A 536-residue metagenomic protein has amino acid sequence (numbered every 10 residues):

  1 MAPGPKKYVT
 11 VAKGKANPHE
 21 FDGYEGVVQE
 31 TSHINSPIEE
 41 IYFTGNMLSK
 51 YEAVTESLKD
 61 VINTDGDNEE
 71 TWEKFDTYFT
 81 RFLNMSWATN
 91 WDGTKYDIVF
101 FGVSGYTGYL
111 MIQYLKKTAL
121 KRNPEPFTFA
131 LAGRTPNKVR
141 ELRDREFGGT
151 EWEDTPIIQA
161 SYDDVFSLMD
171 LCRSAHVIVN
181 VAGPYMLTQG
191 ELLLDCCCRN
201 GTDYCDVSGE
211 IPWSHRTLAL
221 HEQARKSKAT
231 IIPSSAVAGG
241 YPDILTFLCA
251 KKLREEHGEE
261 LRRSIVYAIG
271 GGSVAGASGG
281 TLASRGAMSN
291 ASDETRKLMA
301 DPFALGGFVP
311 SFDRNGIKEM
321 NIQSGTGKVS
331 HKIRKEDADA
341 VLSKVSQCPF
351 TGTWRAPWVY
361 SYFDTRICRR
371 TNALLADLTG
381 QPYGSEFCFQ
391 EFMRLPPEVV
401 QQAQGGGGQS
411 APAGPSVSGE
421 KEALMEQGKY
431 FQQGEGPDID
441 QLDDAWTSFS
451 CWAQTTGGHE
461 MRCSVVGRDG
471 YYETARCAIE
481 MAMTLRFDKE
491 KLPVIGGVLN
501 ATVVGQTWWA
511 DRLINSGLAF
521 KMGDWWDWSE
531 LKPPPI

Functional and structural regions predicted by a protein language model:
F79-W91, K95, G108, K228 (+1 more regions): C-terminal catalytic/substrate-binding lobe primarily of soluble NAD(P)-dependent oxidoreductases
I98-Y114: N-terminal Rossmann NAD(P)H-binding glycine-rich loop of SDR-like oxidoreductase domains
A132-P136: N-terminal Rossmann-fold cofactor-binding loop
Q159-R173: Conserved Rossmann-fold cofactor-binding substructure of NAD(P)-dependent oxidoreductases
F166-S167, I178-C197: Beta-loop-alpha module in the N-terminal Rossmann-like domain of NAD(P)-dependent dehydrogenases, especially those
A175-N180, C205: N-terminal Rossmann-like NAD(P) cofactor-binding module of classical short-chain dehydrogenase/reductase
C196-P212: ADP-ribose/adenylate-binding Rossmann-like module
G209-K228: Rossmann-fold NAD(P)-binding glycine/threonine-rich loop
